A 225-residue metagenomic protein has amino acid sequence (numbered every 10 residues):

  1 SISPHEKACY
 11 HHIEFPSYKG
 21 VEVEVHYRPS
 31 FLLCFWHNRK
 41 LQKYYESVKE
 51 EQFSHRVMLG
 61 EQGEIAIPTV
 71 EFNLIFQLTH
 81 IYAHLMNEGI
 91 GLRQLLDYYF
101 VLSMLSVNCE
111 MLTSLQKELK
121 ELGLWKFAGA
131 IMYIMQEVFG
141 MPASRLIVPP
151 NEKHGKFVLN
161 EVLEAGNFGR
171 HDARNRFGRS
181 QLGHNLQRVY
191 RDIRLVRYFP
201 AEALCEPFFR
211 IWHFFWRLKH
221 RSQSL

Functional and structural regions predicted by a protein language model:
I2-L225: Conserved NTP-donor binding/palm subdomain of two-metal-ion nucleotidyltransferases/polymerases, i.e., the charged
